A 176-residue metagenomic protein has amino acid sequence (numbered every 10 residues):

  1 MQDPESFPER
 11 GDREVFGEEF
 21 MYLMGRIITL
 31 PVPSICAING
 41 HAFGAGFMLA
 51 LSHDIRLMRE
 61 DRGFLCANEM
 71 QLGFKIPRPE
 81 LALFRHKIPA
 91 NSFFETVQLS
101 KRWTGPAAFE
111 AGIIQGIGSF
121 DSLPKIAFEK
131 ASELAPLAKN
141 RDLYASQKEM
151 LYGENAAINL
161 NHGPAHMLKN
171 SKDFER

Functional and structural regions predicted by a protein language model:
M1-L23: Glycine- (often His-adjacent) and acidic-residue-rich active-site loop that binds/positions the CoA thioester
S6, R26, L49, A107-A108 (+1 more regions): Well-formed, non-transmembrane alpha-helical positions, independent of function
E19, L23-L72: Glycine-rich beta-to-alpha active-site loop
D54-I55, E95, L99-K101, G116 (+1 more regions): Well-ordered beta-strand positions
M58-R59, G63, F109-H162: C-terminal long alpha-helix characteristic of the crotonase
E80-N91: Hydrophobic, secondary-structure "cap" segments at the distal end of domains
P89-F94, W103-E110: Short, structured loop/turn "capping" segments at alpha-beta junctions
M167-R176: Eukaryotic N-terminal low-complexity, Ser/Thr- and Lys/Arg-rich leader segments that predominantly function as
